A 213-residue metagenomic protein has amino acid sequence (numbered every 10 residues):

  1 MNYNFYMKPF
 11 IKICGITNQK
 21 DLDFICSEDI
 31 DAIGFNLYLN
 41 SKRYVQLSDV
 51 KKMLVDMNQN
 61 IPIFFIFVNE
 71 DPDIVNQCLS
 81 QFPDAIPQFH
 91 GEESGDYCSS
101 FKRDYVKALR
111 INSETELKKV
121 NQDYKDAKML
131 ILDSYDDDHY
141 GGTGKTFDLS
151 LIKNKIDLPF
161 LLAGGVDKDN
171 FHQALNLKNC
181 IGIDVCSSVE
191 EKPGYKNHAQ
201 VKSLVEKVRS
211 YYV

Functional and structural regions predicted by a protein language model:
N2-V213: Conserved N-terminal beta1-alpha1 strand-loop-helix module at the mouth
